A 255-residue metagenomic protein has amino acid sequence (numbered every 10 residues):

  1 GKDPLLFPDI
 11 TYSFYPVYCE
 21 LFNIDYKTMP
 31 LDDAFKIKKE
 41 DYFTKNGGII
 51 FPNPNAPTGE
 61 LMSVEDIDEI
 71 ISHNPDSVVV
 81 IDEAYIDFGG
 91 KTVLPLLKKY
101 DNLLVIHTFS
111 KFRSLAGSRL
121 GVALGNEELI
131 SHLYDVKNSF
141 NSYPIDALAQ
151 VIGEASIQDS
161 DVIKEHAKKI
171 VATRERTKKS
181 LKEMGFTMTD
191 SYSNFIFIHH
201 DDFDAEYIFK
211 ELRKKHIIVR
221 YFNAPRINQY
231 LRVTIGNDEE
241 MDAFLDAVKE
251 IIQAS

Functional and structural regions predicted by a protein language model:
G1-P52: PLP-dependent aminotransferase-like
D32-D87: Active-site phosphate-binding strand-loop segment of PLP-dependent enzymes
E65, E211-K215, R220, A224-S255: PLP-dependent enzyme catalytic core of the Aspartate aminotransferase-like
N102-K182, F186-T189: PLP-dependent aminotransferase class I/II
G117, Y192, R226-Q229: Short acidic/glycine-enriched loop/turn segments that link adjacent beta-strands
G125, I198-D202, I235-N237: Short beta-strand-to-loop capping motifs
V171, E183-K215, L231: Conserved PLP-binding catalytic core of the aspartate aminotransferase-like
